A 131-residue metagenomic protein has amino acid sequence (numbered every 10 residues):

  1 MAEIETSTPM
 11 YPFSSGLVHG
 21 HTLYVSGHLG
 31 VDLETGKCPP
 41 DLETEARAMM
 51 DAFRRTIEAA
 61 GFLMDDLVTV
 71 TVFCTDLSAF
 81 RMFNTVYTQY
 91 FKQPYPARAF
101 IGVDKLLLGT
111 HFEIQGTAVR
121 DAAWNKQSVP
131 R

Functional and structural regions predicted by a protein language model:
M1-D51, R55-V68, C74-R131: N-terminal presequence-like segments and the immediate start of the first folded domain
